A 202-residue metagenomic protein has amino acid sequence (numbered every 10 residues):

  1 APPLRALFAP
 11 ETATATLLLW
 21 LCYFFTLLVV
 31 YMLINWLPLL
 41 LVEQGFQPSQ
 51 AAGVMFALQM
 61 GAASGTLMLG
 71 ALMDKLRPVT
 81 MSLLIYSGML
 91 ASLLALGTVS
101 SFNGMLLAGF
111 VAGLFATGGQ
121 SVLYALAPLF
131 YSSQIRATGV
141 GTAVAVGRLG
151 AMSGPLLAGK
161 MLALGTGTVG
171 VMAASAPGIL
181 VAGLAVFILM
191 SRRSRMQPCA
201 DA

Functional and structural regions predicted by a protein language model:
F8-T66: Extracytoplasmic gate region of multi-pass secondary transporters
L41-V42, L72-M73, L157-T166: Interfacial helix-cap and linker-helix signal at transmembrane-aqueous boundaries of multi-pass secondary transporters
P48-S49, S133-A143: Loop-to-transmembrane helix entry/capping segments in MFS-fold secondary transporters and related SLC/MFSD carriers
G61-A62, F115, V146, G150: MFS transmembrane alpha-helix packing/gate-lining sites
T80-A95: Structural signature of the two symmetry-related core transmembrane helices
G97-A108: Helix-loop junctions at membrane interfaces in 12-TM secondary transporters
G118-Y131: Intracellular juxtamembrane helix-capping segments at the cytosolic ends of symmetry-related transmembrane helices
A176-A202: Multi-pass alpha-helical transporter architecture, strongest for 12-TM Major Facilitator/SLC carriers used
